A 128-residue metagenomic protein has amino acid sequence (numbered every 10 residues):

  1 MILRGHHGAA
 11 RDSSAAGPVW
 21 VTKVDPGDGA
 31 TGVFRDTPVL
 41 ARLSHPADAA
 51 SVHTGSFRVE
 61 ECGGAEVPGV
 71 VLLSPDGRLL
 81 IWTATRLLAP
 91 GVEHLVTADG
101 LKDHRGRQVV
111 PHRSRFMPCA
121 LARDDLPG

Functional and structural regions predicted by a protein language model:
L3-G8, S13-G128: Acidic, low-complexity Ser/Thr/Gly/Pro-rich repeat segments typical of extracellular/periplasmic and surface-exposed
